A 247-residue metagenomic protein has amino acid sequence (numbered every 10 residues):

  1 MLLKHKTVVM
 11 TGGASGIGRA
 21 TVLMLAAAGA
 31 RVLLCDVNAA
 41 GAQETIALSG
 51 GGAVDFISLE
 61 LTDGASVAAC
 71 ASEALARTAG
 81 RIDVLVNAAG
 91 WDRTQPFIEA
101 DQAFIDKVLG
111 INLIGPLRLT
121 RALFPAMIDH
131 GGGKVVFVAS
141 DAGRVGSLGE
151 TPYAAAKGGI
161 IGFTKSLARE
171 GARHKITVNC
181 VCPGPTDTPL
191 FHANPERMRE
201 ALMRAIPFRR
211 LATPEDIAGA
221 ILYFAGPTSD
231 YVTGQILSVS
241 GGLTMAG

Functional and structural regions predicted by a protein language model:
L2, V145, L222, T233-G247: Short C-terminal tail/terminal secondary-structure segment of NAD(P)H-dependent dehydrogenase/reductase domains
L2-L33: Canonical Rossmann dinucleotide-binding motif of NAD(H)/NADP(H)-dependent dehydrogenases/reductases, specifically
P96-F97, D101-L109, F191, L202: Substrate-binding pocket helix/loop in short-chain dehydrogenase/reductase
I98, V145-T151, R173-H174, R209 (+1 more regions): Active-site loop immediately N-terminal to the catalytic Tyr-X3-Lys motif of short-chain dehydrogenase/reductase
T120, A156, T164: Active-site helix of classical SDR
P125, R169-R173, D230: Alpha-helical segment proximal to the catalytic Tyr-Lys
S140: Residue(s) in the substrate-gating loop at a strand-loop-helix junction that position the organic substrate next
